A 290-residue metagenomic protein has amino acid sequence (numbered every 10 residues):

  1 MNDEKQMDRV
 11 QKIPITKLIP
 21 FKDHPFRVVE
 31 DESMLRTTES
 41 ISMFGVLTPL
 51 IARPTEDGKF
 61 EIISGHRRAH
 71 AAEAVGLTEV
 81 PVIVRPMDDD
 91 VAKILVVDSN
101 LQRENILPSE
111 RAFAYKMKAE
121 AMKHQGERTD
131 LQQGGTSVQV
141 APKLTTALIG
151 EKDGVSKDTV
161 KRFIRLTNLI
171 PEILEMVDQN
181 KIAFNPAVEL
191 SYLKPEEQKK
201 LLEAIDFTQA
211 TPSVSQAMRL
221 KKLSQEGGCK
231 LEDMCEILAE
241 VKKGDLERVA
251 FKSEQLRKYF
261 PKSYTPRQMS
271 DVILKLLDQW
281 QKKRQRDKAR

Functional and structural regions predicted by a protein language model:
M1-R85, V91-N105, R267, R284: Short, charged/polar connector segments at secondary-structure boundaries
Q11, V46-T48, Q102, Q125 (+4 more regions): Glutamine-centric residue-chemistry signal
F26, L35, H70-N168, Y192: Amphipathic, charge-rich alpha-helical segments that serve as recognition/docking helices
D153, K157-K275, Q279: Amphipathic alpha-helical extensions and coiled-coil-like segments
